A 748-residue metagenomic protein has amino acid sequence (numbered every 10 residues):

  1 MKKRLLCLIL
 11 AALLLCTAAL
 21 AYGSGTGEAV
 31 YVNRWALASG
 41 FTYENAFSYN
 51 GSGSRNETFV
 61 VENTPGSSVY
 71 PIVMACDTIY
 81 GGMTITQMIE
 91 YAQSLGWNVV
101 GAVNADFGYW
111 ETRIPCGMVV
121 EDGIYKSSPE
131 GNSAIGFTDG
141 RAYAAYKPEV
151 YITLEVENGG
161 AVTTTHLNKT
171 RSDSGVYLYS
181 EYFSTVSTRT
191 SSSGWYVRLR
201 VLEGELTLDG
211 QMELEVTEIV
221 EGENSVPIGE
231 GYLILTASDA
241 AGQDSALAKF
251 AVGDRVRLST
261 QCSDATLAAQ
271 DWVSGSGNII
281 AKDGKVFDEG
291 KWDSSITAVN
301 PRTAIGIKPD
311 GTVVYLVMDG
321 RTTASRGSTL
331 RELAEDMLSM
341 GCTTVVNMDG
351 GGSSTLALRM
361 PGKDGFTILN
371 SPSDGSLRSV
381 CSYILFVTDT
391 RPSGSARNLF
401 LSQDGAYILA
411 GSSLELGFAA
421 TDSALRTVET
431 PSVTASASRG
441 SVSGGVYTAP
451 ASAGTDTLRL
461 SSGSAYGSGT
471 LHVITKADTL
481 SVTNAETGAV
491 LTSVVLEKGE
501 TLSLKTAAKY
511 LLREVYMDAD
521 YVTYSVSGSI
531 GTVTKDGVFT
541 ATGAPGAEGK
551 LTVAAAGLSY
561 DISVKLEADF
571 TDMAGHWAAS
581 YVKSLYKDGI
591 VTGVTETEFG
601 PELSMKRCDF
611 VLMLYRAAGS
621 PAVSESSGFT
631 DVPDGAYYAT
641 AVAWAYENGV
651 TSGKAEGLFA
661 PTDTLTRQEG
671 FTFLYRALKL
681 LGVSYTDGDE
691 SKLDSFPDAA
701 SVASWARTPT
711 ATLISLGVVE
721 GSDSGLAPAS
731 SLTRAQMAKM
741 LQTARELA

Functional and structural regions predicted by a protein language model:
L20, K476-L480, Y560-A579, K587 (+6 more regions): Feature responds to low-complexity, polar/acidic, surface-exposed segments characteristic of secreted/exported proteins
Y22-I234: Zymogen propeptides
W110-T138, V273-M340, T355-S395, S402: Conserved, well-ordered active-site substructure
R378-V380, L385-E415, Y466-S503, Y560-D569: Short S/T/G/P-enriched beta-strand
G411-L425, L458, E500-E514, L551: Beta-strand-rich structural segments
S423-G440, Y510-I530: Short flexible loop/turn segments that cap and initiate beta-strands
G445-T455, G537-A547, F659, L726: Extracellular/luminal low-complexity segments enriched in Ser/Thr/Pro
G454-G463, A547-A555: A short beta-strand micro-motif common to beta-rich folds, especially ectodomain repeats
